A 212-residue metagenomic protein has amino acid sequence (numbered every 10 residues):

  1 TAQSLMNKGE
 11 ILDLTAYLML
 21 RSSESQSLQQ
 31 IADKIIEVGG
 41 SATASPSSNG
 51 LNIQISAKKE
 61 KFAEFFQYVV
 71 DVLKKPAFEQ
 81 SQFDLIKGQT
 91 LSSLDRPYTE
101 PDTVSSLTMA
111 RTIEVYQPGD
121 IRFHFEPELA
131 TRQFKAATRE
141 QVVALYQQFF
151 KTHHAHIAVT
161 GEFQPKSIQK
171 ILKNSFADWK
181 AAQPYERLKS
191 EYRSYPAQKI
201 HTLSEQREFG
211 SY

Functional and structural regions predicted by a protein language model:
T1-M6, E24-A63, D84, R96-H154 (+1 more regions): Non-catalytic beta-strand/loop surface segments
E10-S23: Active-site SXXK
D13-T15, I35, I53, V69 (+5 more regions): Buried hydrophobic packing residues in well-ordered domains
K58-F62, G161-K166: Helix N-cap motif at beta-to-alpha junctions
A63-Y68, K166-K170: Charge-rich, low-aromatic oligomerization/scaffolding segments with amphipathic character
V70-Q80, S175-Q183: A common structural junction motif
